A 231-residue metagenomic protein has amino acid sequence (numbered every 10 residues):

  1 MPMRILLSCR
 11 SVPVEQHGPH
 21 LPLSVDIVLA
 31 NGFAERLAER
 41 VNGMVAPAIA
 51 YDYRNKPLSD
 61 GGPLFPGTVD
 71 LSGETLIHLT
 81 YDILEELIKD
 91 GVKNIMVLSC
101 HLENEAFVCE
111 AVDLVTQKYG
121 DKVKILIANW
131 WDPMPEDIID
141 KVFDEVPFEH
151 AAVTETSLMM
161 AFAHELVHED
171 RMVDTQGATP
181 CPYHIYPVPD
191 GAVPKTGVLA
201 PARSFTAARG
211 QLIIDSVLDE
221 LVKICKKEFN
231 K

Functional and structural regions predicted by a protein language model:
M1-M96, C100-K231: Extended, histidine- and acidic-residue-enriched regions that form the cofactor-binding/catalytic faces
